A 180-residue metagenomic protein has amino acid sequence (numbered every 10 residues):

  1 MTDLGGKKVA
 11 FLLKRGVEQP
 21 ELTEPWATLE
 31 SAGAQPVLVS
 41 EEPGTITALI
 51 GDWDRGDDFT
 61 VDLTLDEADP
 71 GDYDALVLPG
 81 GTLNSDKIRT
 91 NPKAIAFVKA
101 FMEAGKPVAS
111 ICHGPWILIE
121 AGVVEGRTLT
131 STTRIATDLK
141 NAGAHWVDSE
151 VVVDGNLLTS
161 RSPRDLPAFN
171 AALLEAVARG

Functional and structural regions predicted by a protein language model:
M1-A104, V108, I117-V123, T128 (+1 more regions): Extended, subdomain-level signal for the structured scaffold at the beginning of enzyme domains
C112: Catalytic nucleophile serine of serine hydrolases, specifically the conserved "nucleophile elbow" pentapeptide
